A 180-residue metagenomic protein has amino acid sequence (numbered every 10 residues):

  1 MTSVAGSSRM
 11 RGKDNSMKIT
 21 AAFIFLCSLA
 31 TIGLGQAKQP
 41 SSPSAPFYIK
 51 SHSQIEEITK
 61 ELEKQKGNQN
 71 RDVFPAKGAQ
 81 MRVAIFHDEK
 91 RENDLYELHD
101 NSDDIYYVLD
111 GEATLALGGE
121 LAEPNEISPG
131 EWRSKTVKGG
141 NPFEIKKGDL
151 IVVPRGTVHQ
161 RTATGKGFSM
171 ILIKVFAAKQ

Functional and structural regions predicted by a protein language model:
G6-S16: Short, Lys/Arg-enriched N-terminal segments with co-localized hydrophobic residues within the first ~10-30 amino acids
A21-G33: Bacterial N-terminal signal peptides
L34-L98: A short, N-terminal "cap"/entry segment at the start of jelly-roll beta-barrel domains of the cupin/DSBH fold
D100-L115, G119, P129-R133: Short, conserved beta-strand element in jelly-roll/cupin
D103-Y107, P142-F143, I151: His/acidic/aromatic-lined binding-pocket segments of jelly-roll/cupin-type domains and related regulatory beta-sandwich
P124-K146: An anionic, turn-rich surface loop/hairpin at beta-sheet edges that serves as a generic interaction/coordination patch
E144-V158, T162: Conserved metal-binding segment of the jelly-roll/cupin
G165-Q180: A short hydrophobic beta-strand segment most commonly corresponding to one strand of the jelly-roll/cupin
